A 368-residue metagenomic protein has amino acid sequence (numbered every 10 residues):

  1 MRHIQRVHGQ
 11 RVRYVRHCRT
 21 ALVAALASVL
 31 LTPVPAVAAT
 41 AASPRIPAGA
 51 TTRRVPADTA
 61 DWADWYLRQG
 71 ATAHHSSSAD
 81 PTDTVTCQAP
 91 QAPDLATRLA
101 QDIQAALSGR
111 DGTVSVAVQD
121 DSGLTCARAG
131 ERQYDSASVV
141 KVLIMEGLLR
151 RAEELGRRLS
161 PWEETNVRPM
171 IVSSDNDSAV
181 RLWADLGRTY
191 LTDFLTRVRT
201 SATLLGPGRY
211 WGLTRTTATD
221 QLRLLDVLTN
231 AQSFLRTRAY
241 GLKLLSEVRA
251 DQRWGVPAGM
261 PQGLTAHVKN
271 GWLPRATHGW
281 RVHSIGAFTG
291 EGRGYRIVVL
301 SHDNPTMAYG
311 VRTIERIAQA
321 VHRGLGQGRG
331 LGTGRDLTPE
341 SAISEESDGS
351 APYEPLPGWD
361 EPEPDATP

Functional and structural regions predicted by a protein language model:
M1-S43: Secretory targeting and sorting signals
R2, T40-V114, Q119, L124-A127 (+1 more regions): Penicillin-recognizing serine hydrolase domain
A25-P35, D64-Y66, V140, L300: Basic/polar, acidic-poor N-terminal "presequence/leader" segments that form or can form short amphipathic helices
G123, Q133-R157, M170, I297: Active-site SXXK
Y134-D135, R157-T165, A308, R312: Residues at secondary-structure transition points
A152-A202: Conserved catalytic neighborhood of penicillin-recognizing serine enzymes
